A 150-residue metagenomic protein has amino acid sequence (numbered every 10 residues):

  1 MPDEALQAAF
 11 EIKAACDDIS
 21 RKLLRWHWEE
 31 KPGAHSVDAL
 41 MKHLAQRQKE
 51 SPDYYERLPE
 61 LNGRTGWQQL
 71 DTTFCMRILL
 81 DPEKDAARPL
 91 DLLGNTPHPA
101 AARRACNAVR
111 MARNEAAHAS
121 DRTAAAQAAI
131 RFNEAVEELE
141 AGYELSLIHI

Functional and structural regions predicted by a protein language model:
M1-L147: Amphipathic alpha-helical interface elements
I150: Calmodulin-binding IQ motif helices
